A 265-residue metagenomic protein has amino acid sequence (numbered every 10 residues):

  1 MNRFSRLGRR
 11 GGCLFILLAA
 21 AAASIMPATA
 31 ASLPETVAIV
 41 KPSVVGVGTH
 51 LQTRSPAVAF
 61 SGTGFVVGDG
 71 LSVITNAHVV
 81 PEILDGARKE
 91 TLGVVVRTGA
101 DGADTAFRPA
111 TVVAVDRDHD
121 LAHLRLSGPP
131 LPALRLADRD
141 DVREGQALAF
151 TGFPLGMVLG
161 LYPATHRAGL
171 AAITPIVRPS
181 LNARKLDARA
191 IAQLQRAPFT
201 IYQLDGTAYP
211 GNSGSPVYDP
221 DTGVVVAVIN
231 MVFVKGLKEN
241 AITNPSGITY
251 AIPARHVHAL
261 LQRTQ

Functional and structural regions predicted by a protein language model:
N2-F15: Bacterial N-terminal signal peptides that target proteins for export
C13-S24: Bacterial N-terminal signal peptides
A31-L33, H50-S72, N76, R108 (+3 more regions): A conserved glycine-rich beta-strand in the N-terminal activation segment of trypsin-fold
E35-T36, I83, T111-V113, S127-Y162: Active-site substrate-binding loop(s) of clan PA
V40-A57, L126-A133, A164-Q262: Active-site region of chymotrypsin-like
V67, V142-R143, P220: Short, well-ordered loop/turn sites that connect or cap secondary structure elements
G68-V115: Catalytic-histidine neighborhood of serine endopeptidases, predominantly the chymotrypsin-like S1/PA family
E90-V94, A103-A110, E144-A149, P163-D187: Beta-strand/loop subdomains of soluble extracytoplasmic proteins
